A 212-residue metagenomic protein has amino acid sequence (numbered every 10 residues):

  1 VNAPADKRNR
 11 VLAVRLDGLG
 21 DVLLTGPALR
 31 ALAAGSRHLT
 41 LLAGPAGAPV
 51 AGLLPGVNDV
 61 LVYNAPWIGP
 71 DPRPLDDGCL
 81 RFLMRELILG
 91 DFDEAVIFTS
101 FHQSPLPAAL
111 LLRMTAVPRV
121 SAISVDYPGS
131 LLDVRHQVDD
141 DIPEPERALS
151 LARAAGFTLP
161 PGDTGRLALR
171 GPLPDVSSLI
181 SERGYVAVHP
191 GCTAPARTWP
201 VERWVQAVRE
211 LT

Functional and structural regions predicted by a protein language model:
V1-T212: Catalytic machinery of carbohydrate-active enzymes, primarily nucleotide-sugar-dependent glycosyltransferases
